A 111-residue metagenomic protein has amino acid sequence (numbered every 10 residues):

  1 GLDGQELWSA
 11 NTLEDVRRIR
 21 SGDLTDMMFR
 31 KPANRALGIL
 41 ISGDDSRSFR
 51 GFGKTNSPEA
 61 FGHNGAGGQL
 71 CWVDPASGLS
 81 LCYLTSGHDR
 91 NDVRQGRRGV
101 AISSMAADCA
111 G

Functional and structural regions predicted by a protein language model:
G1-G111: Catalytic loop of the DD-peptidase/beta-lactamase superfamily, centered on the K-T-G motif and neighboring
